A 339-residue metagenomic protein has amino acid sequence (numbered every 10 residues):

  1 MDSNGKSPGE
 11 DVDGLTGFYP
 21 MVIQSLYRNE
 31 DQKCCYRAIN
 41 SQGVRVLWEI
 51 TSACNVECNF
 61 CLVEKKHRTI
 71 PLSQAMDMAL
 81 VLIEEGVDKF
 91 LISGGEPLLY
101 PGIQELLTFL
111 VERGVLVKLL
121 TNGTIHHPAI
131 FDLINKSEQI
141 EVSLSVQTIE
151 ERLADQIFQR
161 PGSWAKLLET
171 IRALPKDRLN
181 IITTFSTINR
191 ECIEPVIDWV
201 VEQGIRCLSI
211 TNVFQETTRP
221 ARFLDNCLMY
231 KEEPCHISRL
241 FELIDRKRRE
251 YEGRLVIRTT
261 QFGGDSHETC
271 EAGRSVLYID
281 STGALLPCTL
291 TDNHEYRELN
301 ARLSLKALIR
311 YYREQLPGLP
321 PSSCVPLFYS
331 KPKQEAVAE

Functional and structural regions predicted by a protein language model:
M1-K65, I83, G263, R274-V276 (+5 more regions): N-terminal pre-core extensions flanking Radical SAM catalytic domains
N4-S7, I70, S143-A272, D280-L286 (+1 more regions): Radical SAM enzyme [4Fe-4S]-AdoMet core and its adjacent flexible, acidic and glycine-rich loops/tails across
V44, G86-K89, R113-V117, E138-I140 (+3 more regions): Short, well-ordered coil/turn segments that N-cap beta-strands
A53, E57, T269, S323: The −1 position to Zn-ligating cysteines in a subset of zinc-ribbon hairpins
H67-M78, P97-Q139, S145-L153, Q159-K166 (+2 more regions): Canonical radical SAM enzyme core domain
L82-L99, C324: Short Fe-S-cluster ligation motifs
I83-E84, E112, D132-E138, R172 (+1 more regions): Acidic (Asp/Glu)-rich catalytic clusters
T291-E339: Membrane-interface junctions of multi-pass transporters
